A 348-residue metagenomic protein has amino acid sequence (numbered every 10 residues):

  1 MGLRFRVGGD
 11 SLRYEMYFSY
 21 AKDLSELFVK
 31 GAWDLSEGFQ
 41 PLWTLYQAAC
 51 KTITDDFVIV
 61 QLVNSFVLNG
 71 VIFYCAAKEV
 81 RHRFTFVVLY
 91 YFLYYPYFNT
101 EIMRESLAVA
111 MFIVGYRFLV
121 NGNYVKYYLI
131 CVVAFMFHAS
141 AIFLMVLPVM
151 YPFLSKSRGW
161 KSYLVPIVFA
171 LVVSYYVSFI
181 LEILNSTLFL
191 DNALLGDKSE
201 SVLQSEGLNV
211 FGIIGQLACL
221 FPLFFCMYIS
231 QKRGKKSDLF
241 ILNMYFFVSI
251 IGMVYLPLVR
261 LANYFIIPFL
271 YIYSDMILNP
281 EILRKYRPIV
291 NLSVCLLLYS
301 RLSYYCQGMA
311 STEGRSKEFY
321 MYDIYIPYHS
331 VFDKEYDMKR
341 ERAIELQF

Functional and structural regions predicted by a protein language model:
L12-E15, A21-F28, P148-F265, M309-S330 (+1 more regions): Alpha-helical transmembrane segments and terminal signal-anchor/GPI-anchor hydrophobic tails, characterized by long
L12-Y20, W33-D55: Short hydrophobic/aromatic helix or loop-helix immediately within or flanking a transmembrane segment in polytopic
P41, I53-G70: Loop-to-helix entry region of an early transmembrane alpha helix in multi-pass inner-membrane enzymes
F73-L93: Transmembrane-helix signature of polytopic, membrane-embedded enzymes that assemble or transfer cell-envelope glycans
Y95, K126-M150, F246-M253: Membrane-interface alpha helices of multi-pass inner-membrane proteins
T100-S106: Short acidic/glycine- and proline-prone juxtamembrane loop motifs at membrane-interface regions of multi-pass membrane
F112-K126: Membrane-interface transmembrane helices that cradle and orient dolichyl/undecaprenyl
V165-F169, I282-S303: Signature aromatic-anchored transmembrane alpha helix within multi-pass, membrane-resident enzymes that catalyze glycan
